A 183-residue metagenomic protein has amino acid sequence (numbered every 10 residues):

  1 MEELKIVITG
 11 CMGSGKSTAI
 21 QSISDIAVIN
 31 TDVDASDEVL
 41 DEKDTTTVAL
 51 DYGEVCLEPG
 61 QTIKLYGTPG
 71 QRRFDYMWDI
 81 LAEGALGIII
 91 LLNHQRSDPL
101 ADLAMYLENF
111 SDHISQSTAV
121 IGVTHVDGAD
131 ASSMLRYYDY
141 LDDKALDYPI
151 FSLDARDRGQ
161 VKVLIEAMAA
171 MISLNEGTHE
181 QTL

Functional and structural regions predicted by a protein language model:
M1-T45, G53-C56, I63-K64: Conserved G1/Walker A P-loop phosphate-binding module
T47, C56-P59, I80-G84, S111-Q116 (+1 more regions): Conserved catalytic network of the ASCE P-loop NTPase/AAA+ motor domain
L57-D75: Switch II (G3) loop of P-loop NTPases
F74-R96, F110-I114: Inter-motif core of Ras-like GTPase G domains
G87-L91, I114-V126, D143-D154: Conserved beta-strand/loop subsegment of P-loop NTPase cores
Q95-D98, D127-A129: Short acidic, S/G/P-rich loop/turn micro-motifs used as interaction or catalytic elements
L103-L107, L135-R136: Charged helix-capping and loop-helix junction motifs
D127-L183: Canonical P-loop GTPase G-domain recognition
